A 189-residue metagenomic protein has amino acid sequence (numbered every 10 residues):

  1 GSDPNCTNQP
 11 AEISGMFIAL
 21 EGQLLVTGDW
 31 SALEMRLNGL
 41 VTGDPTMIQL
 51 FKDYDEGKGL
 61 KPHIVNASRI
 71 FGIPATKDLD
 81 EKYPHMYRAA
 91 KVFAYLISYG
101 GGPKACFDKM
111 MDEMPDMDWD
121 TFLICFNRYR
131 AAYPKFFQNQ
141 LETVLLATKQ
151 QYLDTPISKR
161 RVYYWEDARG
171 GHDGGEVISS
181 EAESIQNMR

Functional and structural regions predicted by a protein language model:
G1-E81, E142-R189: Acidic, glycine-rich two-metal-ion catalytic cores of nucleic acid-processing enzymes
L20-L24, A89, L123: A near-ubiquitous, low-amplitude feature marking generic local secondary-structure context
M35-R36, I64, Y87-V92, K104: Non-catalytic, well-ordered alpha-helical scaffold segments
E56-K61, Y83-Y87, D120-L123, N127: An alpha-helix initiation/capping motif
E81-G100: Amphipathic, charged-and-aliphatic alpha-helical interface segments that function as noncatalytic docking
L96-T148: Extended, well-ordered alpha-helical scaffold/bundle regions in very large, multi-domain proteins
